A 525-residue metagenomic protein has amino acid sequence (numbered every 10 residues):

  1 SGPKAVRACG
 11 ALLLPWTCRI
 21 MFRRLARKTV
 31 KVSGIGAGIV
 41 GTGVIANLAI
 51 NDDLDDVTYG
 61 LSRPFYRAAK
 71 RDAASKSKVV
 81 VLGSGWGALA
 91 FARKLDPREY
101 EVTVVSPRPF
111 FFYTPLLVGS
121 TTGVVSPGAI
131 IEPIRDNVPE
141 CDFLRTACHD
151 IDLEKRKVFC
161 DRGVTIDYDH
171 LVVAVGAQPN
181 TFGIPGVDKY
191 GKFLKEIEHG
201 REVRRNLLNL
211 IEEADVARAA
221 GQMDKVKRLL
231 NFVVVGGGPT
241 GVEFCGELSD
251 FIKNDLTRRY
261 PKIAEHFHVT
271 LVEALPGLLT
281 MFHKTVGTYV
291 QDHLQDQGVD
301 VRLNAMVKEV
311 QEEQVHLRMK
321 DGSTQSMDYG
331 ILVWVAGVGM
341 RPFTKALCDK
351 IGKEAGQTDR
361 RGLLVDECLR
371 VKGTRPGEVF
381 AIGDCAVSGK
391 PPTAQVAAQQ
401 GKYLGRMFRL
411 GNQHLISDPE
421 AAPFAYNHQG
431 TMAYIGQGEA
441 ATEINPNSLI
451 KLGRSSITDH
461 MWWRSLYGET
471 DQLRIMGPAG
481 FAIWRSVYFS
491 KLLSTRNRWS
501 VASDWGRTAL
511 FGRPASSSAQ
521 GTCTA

Functional and structural regions predicted by a protein language model:
S1-G41, I45, D56: N-terminal mitochondrial targeting presequence
V30-K76, E140-N231, K262, D321-G322 (+1 more regions): FAD-binding core/adjacent interface of flavoenzyme oxidoreductases
K31-V32, V44-G60, P64, P391 (+2 more regions): C-terminal, flexible cofactor-proximal segment of oxidoreductases
V40-A49, D53, V57-L144, H149 (+5 more regions): Beta1-alpha1 glycine-rich phosphate/pyrophosphate-binding loop at the start of Rossmann-like nucleotide-binding domains
P64, K189-G221, S326-L410: FAD-site-proximal beta/loop scaffold in flavoenzymes
G87, G176-P179, C245, V338-M340: Short glycine-rich anion-binding loops that position phosphate/pyrophosphate groups of nucleotides and phosphorylated
L117-G123, D188-K192, V286, D349 (+2 more regions): Short glycine-enriched, charge-decorated loop/helix-capping segments at active-site entrances that position
F143-E154, S249-E367, K372-R375, L415-I416: A Rossmann-like FAD-binding core segment of flavoenzymes
